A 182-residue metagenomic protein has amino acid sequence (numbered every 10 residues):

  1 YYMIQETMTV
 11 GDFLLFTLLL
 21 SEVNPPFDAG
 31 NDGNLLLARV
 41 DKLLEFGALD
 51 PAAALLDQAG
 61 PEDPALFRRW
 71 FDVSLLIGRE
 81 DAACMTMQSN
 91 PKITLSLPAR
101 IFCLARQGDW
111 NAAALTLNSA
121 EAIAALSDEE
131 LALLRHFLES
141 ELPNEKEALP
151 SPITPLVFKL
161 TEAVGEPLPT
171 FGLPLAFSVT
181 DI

Functional and structural regions predicted by a protein language model:
Y1-I182: Alpha-helical solenoid repeat scaffolds
